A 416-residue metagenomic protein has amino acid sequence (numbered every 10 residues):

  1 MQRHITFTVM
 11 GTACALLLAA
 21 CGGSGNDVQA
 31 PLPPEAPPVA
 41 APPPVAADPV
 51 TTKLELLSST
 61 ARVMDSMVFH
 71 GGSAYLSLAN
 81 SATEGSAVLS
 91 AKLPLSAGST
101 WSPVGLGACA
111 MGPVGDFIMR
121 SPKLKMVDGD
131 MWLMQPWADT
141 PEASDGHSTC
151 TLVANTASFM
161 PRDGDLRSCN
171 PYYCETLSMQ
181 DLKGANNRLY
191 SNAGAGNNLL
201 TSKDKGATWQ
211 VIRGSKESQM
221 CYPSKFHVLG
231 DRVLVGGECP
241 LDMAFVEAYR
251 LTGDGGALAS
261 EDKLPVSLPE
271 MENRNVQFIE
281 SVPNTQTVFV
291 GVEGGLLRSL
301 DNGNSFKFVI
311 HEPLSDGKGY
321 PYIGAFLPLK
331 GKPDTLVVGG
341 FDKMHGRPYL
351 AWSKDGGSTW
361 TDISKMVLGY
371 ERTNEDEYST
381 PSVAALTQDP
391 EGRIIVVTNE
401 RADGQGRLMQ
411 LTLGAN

Functional and structural regions predicted by a protein language model:
L17-A20: C-terminal motif of bacterial Sec signal peptides marking the signal peptidase cleavage site
G22-G25: Bacterial signal peptide processing site
L57-S86: Beta-strand-rich domains and repeat architectures in extracellular enzymes and scaffolds, especially beta-propellers
R62-F69, M111-K125, P171-K183, Q219-H227 (+3 more regions): Repeated scaffold domains used in trafficking and secretory/extracellular systems, primarily beta-propellers
G72-L76, G129-M134, N186-S191, D231-V235 (+3 more regions): Entry beta-strands of beta-propeller and related beta-repeat scaffolds
N80-G85, W137-A143, G196-N197, C239-M243 (+3 more regions): Short glycine/acidic-enriched loop and turn motifs that connect beta-strands
S90-L95, A143-S144, T149-T156, S202-K203 (+4 more regions): Conserved Ser/Thr-centered positions that define the repeating blades of beta-propeller domains
E377-N416: Blade-level signature of beta-propeller repeat domains, shared across WD40, Kelch, NHL, RCC1 and BNR/Asp-box propellers
